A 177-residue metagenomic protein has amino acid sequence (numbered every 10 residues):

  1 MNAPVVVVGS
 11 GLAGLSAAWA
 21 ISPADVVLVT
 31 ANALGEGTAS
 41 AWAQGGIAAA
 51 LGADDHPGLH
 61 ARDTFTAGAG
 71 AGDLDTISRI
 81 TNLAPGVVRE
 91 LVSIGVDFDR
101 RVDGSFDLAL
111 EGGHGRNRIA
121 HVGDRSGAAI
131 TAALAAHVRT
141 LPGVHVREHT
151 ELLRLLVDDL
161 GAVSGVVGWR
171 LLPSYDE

Functional and structural regions predicted by a protein language model:
M1-A3, S174-E177: Core beta-strand elements of the Rossmann-like FAD/NAD(P) dinucleotide-binding domain in flavoenzyme oxidoreductases
M1-V6, G37: Alpha-helical hydrophobic/aromatic positions enriched in membrane-embedded helices and signal peptides
P4-L28: N-terminal Rossmann-like FAD-binding beta1-loop-alpha1 element of flavoenzymes
A31-S174: Conserved N-terminal/central alpha/beta ligand/cofactor-binding core
